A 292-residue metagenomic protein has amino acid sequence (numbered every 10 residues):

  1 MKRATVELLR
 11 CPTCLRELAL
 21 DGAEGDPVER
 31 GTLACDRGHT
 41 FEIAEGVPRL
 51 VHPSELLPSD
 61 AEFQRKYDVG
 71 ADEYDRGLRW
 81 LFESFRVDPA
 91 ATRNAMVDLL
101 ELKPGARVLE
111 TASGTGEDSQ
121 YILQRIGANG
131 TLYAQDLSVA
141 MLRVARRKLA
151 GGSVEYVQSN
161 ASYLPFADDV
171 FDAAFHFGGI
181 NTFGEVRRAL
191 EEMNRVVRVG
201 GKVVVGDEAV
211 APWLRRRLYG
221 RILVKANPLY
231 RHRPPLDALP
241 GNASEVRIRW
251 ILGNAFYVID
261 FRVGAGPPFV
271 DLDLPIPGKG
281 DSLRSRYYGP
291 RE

Functional and structural regions predicted by a protein language model:
P27-R76, R284-E292: N-terminal, positively charged/glycine-rich alpha-helical extensions of SAM-dependent methyltransferases
V51-K103, E117-Y121, M141-V144, K148 (+1 more regions): Conserved class I S-adenosyl-L-methionine
R107-Y163: Class I SAM-dependent methyltransferase SAM/SAH-binding core
S162-A173: A short acidic, Gly/Pro-enriched loop at the edge of an enzyme's catalytic core that lines a small-molecule cofactor
A173-E185: A short SAM/SAH-binding and catalytic strip from SAM-dependent methyltransferases
R187-V199: A short glycine-rich, Lys/Arg-flanked "PGG" loop and its adjoining helix->strand segment in the class I
K202-D260: C-terminal alpha-helical "lid/dimerization" subdomain adjacent to the S-adenosyl-L-methionine
G241-E292: Core SAM-dependent methyltransferase catalytic element
